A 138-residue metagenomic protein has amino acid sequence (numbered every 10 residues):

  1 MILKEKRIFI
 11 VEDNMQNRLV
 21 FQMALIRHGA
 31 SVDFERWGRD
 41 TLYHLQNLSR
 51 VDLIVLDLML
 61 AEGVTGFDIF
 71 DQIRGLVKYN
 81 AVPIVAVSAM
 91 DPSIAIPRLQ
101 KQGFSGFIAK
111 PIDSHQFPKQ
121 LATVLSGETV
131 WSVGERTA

Functional and structural regions predicted by a protein language model:
E12: Conserved acidic carboxylate
M15-D33: Two-component/phosphorelay signaling modules centered on CheY-like receiver
F34-L53, A61: Acidic, metal-coordinating helix/loop segments flanking the phosphotransfer/catalytic sites of two-component signaling
R50-D52, V77-P83: His-Asp phosphorelay/catalytic-motif detector in bacterial-type signaling
T65-N80: Short amphipathic alpha-helix used as the core "switch/output" element in two-component signaling
F67-D68, M90-I108, K119: Alpha4 helix (beta4-alpha4-beta5 surface) of REC/receiver domains from two-component response regulators
I112-L121, T129, V133: C-terminal output helix
